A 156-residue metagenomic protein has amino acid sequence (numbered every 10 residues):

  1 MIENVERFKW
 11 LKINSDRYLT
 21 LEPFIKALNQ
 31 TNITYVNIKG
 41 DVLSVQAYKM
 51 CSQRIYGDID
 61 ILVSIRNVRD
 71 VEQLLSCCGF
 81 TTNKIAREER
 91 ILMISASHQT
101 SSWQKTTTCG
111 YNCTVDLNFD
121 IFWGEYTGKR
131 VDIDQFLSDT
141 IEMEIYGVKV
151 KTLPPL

Functional and structural regions predicted by a protein language model:
M1-G57, V63-L156: Conserved NTP-donor binding/palm subdomain of two-metal-ion nucleotidyltransferases/polymerases, i.e., the charged
